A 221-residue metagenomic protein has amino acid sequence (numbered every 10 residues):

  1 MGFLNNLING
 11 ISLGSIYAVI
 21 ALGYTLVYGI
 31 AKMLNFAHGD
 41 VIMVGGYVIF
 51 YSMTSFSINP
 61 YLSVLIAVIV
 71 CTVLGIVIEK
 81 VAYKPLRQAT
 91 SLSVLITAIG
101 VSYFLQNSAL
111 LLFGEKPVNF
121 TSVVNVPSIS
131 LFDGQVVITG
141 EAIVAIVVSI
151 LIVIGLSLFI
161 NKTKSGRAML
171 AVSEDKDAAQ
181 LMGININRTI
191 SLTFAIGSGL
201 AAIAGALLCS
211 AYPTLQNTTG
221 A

Functional and structural regions predicted by a protein language model:
M1-I20, V48, P60-S63, A89-V94 (+4 more regions): Membrane-interfacial amphipathic/re-entrant helices at transmembrane-helix boundaries
F3-T54, I78, Y83-R87, S93: Single transmembrane alpha-helix segments in multi-pass membrane proteins
L13, Q135-L215: Helix-loop-helix "hairpin" substructures at the membrane interface of multi-pass membrane proteins
Y17-V19, S57-I69, F194-A221: Transmembrane alpha-helical segments in multi-pass inner-membrane proteins
Y24, S57-V101, S108: Alpha-helical transmembrane segments within multi-pass membrane transporters and channels
Y24-I30, I49, L74-K80, V101 (+5 more regions): Alpha-helical transmembrane segments of polytopic integral membrane proteins, especially the permease/helical cores
G46-F50, A67-L74, V101-A109, I146-S157 (+1 more regions): Hydrophobic core segments of alpha-helical transmembrane domains in multi-pass membrane transport and ion-translocation
Y103-D133: Extracellular/periplasmic helix-loop junction at the C-terminal end of a transmembrane helix in multi-pass membrane
